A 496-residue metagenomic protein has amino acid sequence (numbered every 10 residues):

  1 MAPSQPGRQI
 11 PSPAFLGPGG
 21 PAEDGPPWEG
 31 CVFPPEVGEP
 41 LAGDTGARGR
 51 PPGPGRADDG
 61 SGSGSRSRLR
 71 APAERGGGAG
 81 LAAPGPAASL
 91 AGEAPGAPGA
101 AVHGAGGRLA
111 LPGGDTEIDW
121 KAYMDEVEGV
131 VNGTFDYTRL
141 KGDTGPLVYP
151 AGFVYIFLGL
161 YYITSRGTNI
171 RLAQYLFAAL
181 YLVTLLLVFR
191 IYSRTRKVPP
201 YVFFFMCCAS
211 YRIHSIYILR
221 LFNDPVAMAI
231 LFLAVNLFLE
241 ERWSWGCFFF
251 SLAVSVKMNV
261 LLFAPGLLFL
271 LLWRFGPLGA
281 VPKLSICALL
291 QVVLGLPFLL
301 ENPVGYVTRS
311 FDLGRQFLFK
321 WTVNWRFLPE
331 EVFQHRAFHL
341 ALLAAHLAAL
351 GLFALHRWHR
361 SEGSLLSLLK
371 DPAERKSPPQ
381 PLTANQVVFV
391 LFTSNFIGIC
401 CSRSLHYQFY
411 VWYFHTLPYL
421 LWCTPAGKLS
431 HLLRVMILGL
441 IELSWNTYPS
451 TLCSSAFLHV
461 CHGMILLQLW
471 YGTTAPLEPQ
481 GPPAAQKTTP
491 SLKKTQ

Functional and structural regions predicted by a protein language model:
M1-A71: Intrinsically disordered, low-complexity basic segments at termini and long loops, enriched in Pro/Gly and/or Arg/Ser
A2-P3, G7, F15-G17, G60-F311 (+2 more regions): Multi-pass membrane glycosyltransferase architecture that uses lipid-linked
N324-E331, I397-G398: Membrane-helix boundary elements
